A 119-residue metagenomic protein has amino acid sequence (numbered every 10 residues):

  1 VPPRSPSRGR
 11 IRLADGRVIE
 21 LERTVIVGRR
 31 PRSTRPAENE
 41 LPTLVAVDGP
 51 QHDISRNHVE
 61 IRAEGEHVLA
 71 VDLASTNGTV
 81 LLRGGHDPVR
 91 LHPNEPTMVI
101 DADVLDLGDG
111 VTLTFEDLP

Functional and structural regions predicted by a protein language model:
V1-P50, V111-P119: Intrinsically disordered, low-complexity acidic Ser/Thr-rich regulatory segments
S7-L13, G78-L81, L105: Short polybasic amphipathic segments
A14, E22, E64, L73-A74 (+2 more regions): A short, compositionally biased micro-patch
I26, R32, E66, S75-T76 (+3 more regions): Residue-level signature for short turns and capping positions that connect secondary-structure elements
V27, H58-I61, H67-V71, N77-V80 (+1 more regions): Short hydrophobic/aromatic patches on the structural cores and recognition surfaces of FHA
A63, L82-P119: C-terminal boundary/linker segments immediately following FHA domains
